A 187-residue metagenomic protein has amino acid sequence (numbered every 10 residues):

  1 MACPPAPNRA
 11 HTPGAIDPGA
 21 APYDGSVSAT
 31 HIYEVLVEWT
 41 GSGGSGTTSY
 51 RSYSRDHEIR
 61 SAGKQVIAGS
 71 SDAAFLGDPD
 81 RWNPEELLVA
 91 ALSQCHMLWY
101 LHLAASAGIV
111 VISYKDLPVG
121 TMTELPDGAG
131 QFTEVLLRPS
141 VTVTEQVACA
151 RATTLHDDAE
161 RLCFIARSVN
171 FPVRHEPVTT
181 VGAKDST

Functional and structural regions predicted by a protein language model:
N8-H11, D17: Intrinsic-disorder-associated, low-complexity terminal segments enriched in Asp/Asn/His/Tyr and depleted of Lys/Arg
I16-A90, L98-T187: Extended beta-strand/beta-hairpin segments
